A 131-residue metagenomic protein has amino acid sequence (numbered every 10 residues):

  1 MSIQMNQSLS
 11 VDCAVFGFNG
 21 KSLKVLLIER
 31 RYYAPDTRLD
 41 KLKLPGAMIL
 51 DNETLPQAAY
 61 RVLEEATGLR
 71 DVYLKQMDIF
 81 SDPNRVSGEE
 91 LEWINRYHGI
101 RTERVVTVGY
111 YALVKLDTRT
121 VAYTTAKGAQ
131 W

Functional and structural regions predicted by a protein language model:
M1, A47-D51, H98, T102: Conserved aromatic-histidine-acidic binding/catalytic patches
M1-Q4, F16, R38, L42 (+4 more regions): Broad hydrophobic/π-residue packing in well-ordered secondary structure
S2-L42: N-terminal strand-loop-strand
Q7-S10, D36, K41-L55, A59-E64: Active-site-proximal cofactor/substrate-binding loop regions of enzyme domains
L9-V11, Q57-Y60, E64-W131: Active-site segment of metal-dependent pyrophosphate-handling enzymes, primarily the Nudix hydrolase catalytic core
Y32-A34, I49, I79-D82: Short active-site-proximal "capping" loops at secondary-structure junctions
